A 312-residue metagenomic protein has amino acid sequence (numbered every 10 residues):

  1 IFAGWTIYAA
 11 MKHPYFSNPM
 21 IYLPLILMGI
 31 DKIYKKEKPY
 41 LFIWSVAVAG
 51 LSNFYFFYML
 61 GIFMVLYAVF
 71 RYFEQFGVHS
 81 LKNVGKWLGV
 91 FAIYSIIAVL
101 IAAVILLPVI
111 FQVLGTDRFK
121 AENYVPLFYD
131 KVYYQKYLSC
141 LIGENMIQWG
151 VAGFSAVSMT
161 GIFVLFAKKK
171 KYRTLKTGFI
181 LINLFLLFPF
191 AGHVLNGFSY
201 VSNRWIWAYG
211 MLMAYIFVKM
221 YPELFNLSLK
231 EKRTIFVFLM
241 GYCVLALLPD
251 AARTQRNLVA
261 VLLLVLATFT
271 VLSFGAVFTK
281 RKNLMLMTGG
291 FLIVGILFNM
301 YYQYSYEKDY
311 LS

Functional and structural regions predicted by a protein language model:
I1-L27, Y34, G50-L60, N145-S158 (+2 more regions): Membrane-interface micro-motifs in multi-pass membrane enzymes
L23-K32, A49, F63-R71, A214-P222 (+1 more regions): Hydrophobic transmembrane alpha-helices
G29, Y40-F54, I97-L100, G241-C243: Membrane-interface alpha helices of multi-pass inner-membrane proteins
I33-V48, S80-A92, L229-G241: Short hydrophobic alpha-helices at membrane interfaces in multi-pass membrane enzymes
E37, F56, T177-L186, N196 (+1 more regions): Contiguous transmembrane helix-bundle modules in multi-pass membrane proteins
L60, I101-Q112, F298-Y306: C-terminal TM-helix exit segments that contain a strictly Trp-centered aromatic cap at the helix terminus
L60-I96, L266-S273: Perimembrane helix-loop-helix junctions
W87-N203, D250-R256: Periplasmic/ER-lumenal interhelical loops and adjacent helix-loop junctions in multi-pass membrane proteins
